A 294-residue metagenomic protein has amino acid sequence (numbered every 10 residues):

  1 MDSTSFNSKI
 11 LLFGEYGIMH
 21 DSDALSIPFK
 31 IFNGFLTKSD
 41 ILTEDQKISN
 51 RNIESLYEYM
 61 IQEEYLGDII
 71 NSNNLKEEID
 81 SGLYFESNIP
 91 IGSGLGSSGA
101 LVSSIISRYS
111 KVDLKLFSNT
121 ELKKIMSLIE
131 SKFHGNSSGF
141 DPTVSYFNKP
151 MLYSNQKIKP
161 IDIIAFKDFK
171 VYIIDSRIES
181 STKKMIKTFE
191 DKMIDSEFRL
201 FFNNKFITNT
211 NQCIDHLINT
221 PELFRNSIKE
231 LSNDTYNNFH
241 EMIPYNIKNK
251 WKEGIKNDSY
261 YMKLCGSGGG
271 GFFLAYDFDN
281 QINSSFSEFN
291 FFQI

Functional and structural regions predicted by a protein language model:
M1-S93, S107-F117, N148-P150, Y261-G270 (+3 more regions): ATP-binding N-lobe of GHMP and related small-molecule kinases
D2-F29, K111-I218, Y276-I294: ATP-dependent small-molecule kinase catalytic core of the GHMP/sugar-kinase superfamily and closely related
M19, T208-I294: Glycine-rich, charge-dense phosphate/pyrophosphate-binding loop(s) and the adjacent flexible "lid"/catalytic subdomain
D40-I41, P142-S145, I243-K248: Juxtamembrane/interface motifs at transmembrane-helix termini
E86-G96, L128-N136: A short glycine/serine-rich beta->alpha loop
A100-S107: Short amphipathic alpha-helical face segments that pack within enzyme cores and frequently flank/anchor catalytic
